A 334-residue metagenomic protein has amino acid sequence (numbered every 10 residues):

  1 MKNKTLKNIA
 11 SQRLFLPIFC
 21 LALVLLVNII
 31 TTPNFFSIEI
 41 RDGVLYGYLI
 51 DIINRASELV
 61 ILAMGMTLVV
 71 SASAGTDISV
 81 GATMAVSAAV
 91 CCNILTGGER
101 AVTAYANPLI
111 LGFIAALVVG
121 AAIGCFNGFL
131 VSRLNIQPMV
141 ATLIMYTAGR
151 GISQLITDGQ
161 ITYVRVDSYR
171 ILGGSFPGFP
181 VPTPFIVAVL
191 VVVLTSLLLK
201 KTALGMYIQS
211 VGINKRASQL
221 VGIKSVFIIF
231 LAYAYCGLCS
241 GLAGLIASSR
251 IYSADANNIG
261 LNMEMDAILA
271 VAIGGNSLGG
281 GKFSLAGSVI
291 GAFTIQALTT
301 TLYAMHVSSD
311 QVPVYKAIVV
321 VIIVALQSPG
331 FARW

Functional and structural regions predicted by a protein language model:
M1-I30, V193-L194, I213-R216, L220-F227 (+1 more regions): Cytosolic-side transmembrane-helix boundaries in multi-pass membrane proteins
M1-L62, A101-L109: Membrane-interfacial amphipathic/re-entrant helices at transmembrane-helix boundaries
P17-I30, M66, A116-G120, Y146-G151 (+5 more regions): Hydrophobic core segments of alpha-helical transmembrane domains in multi-pass membrane transport and ion-translocation
N28, L45-G98, V131-I136, V271 (+2 more regions): Single transmembrane alpha-helix segments in multi-pass membrane proteins
R100-M145, G291-T294: Alpha-helical transmembrane segments within multi-pass membrane transporters and channels
P108, G112-I114, A122-I123, F179-D255: Helix-loop-helix "hairpin" substructures at the membrane interface of multi-pass membrane proteins
L134, P138-K201, I228-L231, R250-G260: Transmembrane helix-bundle core of multi-pass membrane transporters and related energy-transducing complexes
S240, I251, D255-A317: Transmembrane alpha-helical segments in multi-pass inner-membrane proteins
